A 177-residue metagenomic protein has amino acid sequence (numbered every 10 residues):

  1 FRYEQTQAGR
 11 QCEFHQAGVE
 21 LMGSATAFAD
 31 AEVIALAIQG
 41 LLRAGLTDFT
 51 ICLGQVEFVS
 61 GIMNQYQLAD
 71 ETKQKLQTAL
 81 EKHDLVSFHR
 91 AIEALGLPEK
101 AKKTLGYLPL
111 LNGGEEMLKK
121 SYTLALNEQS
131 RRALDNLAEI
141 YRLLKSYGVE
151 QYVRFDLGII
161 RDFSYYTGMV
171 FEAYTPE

Functional and structural regions predicted by a protein language model:
F1-T47, R90-E177: Positively charged, Gly/Ser-enriched RNA/tRNA-binding surfaces
I51-A94: Short terminal or interdomain "cap/linker" segment that borders an active site or interface and mediates
